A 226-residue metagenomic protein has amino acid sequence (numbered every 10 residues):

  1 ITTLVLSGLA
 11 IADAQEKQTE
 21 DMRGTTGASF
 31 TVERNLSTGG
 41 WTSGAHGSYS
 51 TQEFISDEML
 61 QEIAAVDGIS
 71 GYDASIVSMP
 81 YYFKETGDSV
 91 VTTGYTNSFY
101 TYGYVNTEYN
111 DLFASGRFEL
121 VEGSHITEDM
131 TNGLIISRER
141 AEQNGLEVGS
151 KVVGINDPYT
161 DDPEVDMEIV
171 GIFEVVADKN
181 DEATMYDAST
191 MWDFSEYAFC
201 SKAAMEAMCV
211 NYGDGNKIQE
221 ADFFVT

Functional and structural regions predicted by a protein language model:
I1-E16: Short, strongly hydrophobic transmembrane alpha-helices
D21-T226: Basic-flanked hydrophobic alpha-helices used for secretion and membrane insertion
